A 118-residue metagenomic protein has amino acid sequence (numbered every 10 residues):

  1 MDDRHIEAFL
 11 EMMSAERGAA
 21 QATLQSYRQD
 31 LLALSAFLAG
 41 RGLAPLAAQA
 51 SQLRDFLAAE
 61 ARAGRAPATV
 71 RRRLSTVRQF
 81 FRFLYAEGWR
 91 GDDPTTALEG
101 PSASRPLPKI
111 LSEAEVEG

Functional and structural regions predicted by a protein language model:
M1-D2, Q29: Intrinsic-disorder/low-complexity regions
D2, R73, S112: Hydrophobic (often cysteine-bearing) scaffold residues that line and stabilize catalytic clefts of nucleotide/cofactor
E7-A22, R28, L32-P108: N-terminal core-binding DNA-recognition domain of tyrosine recombinases/integrases
L107-G118: Long, amphipathic, Lys/Arg-enriched alpha-helical "connector/arm" segment
